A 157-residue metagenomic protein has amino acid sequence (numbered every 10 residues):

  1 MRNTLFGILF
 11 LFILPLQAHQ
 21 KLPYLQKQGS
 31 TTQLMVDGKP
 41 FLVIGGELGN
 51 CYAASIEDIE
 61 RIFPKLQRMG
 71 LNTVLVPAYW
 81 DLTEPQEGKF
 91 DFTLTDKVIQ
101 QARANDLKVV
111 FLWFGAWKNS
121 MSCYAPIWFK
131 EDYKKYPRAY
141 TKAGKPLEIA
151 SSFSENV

Functional and structural regions predicted by a protein language model:
T4-L14: Sec-dependent N-terminal signal peptides
L16-A18, Y24, I127, R138: Generic low-complexity segments that are intrinsically disordered, proline-rich and/or Lys/Arg-biased
A18-N72: N-terminal carbohydrate-binding accessory modules
G45-S55, P77-T95, A143-V157: The substrate-binding groove and active-site-proximal loops of carbohydrate-active enzymes, especially glycoside
D58-Y133: Aromatic-lined substrate-binding rim segments of carbohydrate-active enzymes
W117-V157: Active-site-adjacent "subsite" loops/lids of carbohydrate-active enzymes
